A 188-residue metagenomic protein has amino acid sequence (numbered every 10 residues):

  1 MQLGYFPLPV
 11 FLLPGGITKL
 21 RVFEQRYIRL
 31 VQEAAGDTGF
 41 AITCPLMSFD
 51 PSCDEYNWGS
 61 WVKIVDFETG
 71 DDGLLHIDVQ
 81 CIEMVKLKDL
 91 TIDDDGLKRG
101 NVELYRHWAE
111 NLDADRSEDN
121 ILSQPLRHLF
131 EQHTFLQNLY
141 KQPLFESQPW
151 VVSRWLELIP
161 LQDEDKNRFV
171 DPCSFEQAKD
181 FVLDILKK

Functional and structural regions predicted by a protein language model:
M1-L139, F175, D184-K188: Positively charged
S123, P149-V152, K179: Short amphipathic alpha-helical surface patches that serve as generic macromolecular interface elements
L136-F145, D163-F169: Short conserved catalytic/interaction loops centered on acidic-Pro-aromatic/His motifs
Q142-L161: Core structural elements
L158-K188: Extended, charged alpha-helical coiled-coil/arm scaffolds that mediate oligomerization and mechanical coupling in large
